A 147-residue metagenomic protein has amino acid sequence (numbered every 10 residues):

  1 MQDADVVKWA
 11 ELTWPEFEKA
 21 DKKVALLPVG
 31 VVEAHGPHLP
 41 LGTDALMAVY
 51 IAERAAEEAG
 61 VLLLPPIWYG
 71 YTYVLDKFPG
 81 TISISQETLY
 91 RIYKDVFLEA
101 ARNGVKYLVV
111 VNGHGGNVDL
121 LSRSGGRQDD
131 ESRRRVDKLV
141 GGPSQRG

Functional and structural regions predicted by a protein language model:
M1-P40: Active-site and ligand/interface coordination hotspots across diverse enzymes and nucleic-acid-associated assemblies
A4-W9, Y69-G147: Active-site histidine-anchored catalytic micro-motif
W14, I51-A52, Y93-L98: Short, charged beta->alpha transition segments
K23, G60-V61, R133-R134: A generic structural signal for alpha->beta connector loops
H38-A45, K77-G80: Glycine-rich loop at the start of a catalytic domain that most often binds anionic cofactors/ligands
D44-A56: Short catalytic helix/loop segments, enriched in acidic residues and glycine and frequently bearing histidine
V61, I67-G70: Short glycine-enriched loops at secondary-structure junctions
